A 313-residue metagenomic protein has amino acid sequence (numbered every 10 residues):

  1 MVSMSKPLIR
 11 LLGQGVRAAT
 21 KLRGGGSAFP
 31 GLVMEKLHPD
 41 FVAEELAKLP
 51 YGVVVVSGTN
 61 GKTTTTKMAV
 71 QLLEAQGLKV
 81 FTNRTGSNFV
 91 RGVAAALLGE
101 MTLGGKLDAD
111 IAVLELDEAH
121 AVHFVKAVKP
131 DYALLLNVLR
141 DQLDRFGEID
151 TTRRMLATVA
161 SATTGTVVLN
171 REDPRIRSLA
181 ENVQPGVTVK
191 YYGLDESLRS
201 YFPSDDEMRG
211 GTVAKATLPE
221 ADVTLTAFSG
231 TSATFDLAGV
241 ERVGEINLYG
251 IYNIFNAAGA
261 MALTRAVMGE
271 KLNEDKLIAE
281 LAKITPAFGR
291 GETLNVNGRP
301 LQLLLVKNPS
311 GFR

Functional and structural regions predicted by a protein language model:
M1-T20, G25-G31, S161, T188 (+1 more regions): ATP-dependent carboxylate-amine ligase
M4-T188: Phosphate-binding loop of NTP-binding sites
Y51, L135, L139-N297: Acidic, Mg2+-coordinating active-site environments of NTP-dependent enzymes
N83-S87, G250-A258, Q302: Short, conserved micro-motifs enriched in small and acidic residues
T85-G86, D117, E172, Y249 (+2 more regions): Short beta->alpha junction loops/turns
V90-R91, I254, P309: Loop/helix-junction capping segments adjacent to catalytic residues or to phosphate/diphosphate-binding pockets
E118, N256-G259, G311: Hydrophobic side chains within alpha-helical segments
